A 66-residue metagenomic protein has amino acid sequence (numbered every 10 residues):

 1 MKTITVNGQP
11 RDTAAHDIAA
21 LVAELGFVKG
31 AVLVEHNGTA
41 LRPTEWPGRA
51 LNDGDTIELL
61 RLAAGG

Functional and structural regions predicted by a protein language model:
M1-G65: Ubiquitin-like/PB1-type beta-grasp interaction modules and other compact soluble beta-rich domains
